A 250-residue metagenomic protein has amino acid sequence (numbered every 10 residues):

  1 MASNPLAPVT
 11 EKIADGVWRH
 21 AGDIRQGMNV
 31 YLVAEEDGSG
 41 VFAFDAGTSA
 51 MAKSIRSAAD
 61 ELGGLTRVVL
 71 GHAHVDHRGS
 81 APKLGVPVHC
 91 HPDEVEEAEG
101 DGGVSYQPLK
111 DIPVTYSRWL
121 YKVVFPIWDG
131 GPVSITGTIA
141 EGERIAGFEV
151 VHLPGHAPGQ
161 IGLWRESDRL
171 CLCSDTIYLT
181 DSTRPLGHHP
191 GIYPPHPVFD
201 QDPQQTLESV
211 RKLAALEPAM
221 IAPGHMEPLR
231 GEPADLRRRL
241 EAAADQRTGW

Functional and structural regions predicted by a protein language model:
L6-D60, L163-L179: Conserved beta-strand hairpin/beta-sheet module of binuclear metal-dependent hydrolase folds, prominently
V17-D23, F44-T48, L65-V68, F148-H152 (+1 more regions): Short, flexible loop segments at the rims of nucleotide/cofactor-binding pockets, characterized by
D37, D60-G64, E143-A146, E166 (+1 more regions): Glycine-rich phosphate-binding loop signature in dinucleotide/nucleotide-binding domains
F42-F44, V69, V88, L170-L172 (+1 more regions): Residue-level marker for buried hydrophobic side chains located in beta-strands that build the well-ordered beta-sheet
T48-S49, E141, E149-P154, P158-E232 (+1 more regions): Metallo-beta-lactamase
A50-G137: Active-site HxH/HxHxD metal-binding segment of metal-dependent hydrolases
G103-P108, M220-W250: C-terminal/domain-terminus segments
W119-A146, D200, Q204-K212: Alpha-helix-centered segments that form part of catalytic cores
